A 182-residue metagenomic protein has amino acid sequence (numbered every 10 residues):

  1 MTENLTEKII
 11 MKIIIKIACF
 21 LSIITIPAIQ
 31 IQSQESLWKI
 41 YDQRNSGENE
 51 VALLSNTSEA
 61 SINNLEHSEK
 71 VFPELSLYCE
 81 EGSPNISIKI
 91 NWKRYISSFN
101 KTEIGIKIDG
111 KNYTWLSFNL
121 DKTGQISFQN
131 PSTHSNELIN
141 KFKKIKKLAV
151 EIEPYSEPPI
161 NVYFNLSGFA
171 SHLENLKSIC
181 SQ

Functional and structural regions predicted by a protein language model:
K8-A18: Bacterial N-terminal signal peptides that target proteins for export
I9, T25-I29: Hydrophobic alpha-helical elements and their junctions with loops/disorder across both membrane and soluble proteins
A18-I26: Bacterial N-terminal signal peptides
I31-Q182: A generic "folded-domain core" signal
